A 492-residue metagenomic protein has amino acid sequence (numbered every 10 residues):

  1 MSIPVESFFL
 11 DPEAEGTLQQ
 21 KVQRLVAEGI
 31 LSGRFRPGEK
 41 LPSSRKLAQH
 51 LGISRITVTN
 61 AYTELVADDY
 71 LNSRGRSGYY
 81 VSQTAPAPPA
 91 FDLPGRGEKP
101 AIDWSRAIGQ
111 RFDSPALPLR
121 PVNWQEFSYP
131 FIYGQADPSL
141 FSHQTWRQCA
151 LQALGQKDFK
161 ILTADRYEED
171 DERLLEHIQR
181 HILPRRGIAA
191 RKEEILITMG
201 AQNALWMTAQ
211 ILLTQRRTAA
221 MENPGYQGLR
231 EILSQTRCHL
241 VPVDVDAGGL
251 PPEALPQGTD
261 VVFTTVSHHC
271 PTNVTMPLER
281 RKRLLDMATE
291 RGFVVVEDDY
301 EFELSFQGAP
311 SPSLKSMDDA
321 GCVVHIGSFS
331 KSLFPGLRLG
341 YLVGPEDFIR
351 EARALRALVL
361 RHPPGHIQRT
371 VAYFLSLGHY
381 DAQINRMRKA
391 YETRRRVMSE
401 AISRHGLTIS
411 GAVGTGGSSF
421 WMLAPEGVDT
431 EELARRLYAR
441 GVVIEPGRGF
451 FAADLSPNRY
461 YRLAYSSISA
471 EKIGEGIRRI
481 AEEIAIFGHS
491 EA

Functional and structural regions predicted by a protein language model:
M1-L151, D347, R353, A357-P364 (+8 more regions): N-terminal basic, amphipathic alpha-helical segments
S44, G78-Y80, Y226, A247-G248 (+2 more regions): Conserved beta-strand edge residues that scaffold enzyme active sites
A136, V266-C270, K331: Short glycine-rich anion-binding loops that position phosphate/pyrophosphate groups of nucleotides and phosphorylated
A150-R291, V296, E303-L304, A309-A320 (+3 more regions): Conserved core of the PLP fold type I
D298, V442-P446: Conserved metal-binding segment of the jelly-roll/cupin
S316-E351, P363: Active-site PLP attachment segment
Y341, R369-S376: Helix-loop "lid/cap" segments that line or gate small-molecule binding pockets
